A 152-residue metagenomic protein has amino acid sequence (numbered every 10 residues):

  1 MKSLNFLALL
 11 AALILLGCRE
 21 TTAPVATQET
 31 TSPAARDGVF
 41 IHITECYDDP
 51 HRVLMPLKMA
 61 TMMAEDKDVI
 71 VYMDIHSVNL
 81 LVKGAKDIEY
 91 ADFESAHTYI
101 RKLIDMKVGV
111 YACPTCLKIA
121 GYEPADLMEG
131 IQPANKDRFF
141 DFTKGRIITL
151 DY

Functional and structural regions predicted by a protein language model:
M1-L7: Bacterial N-terminal signal peptides that target proteins for export
I14-G17: C-terminal motif of bacterial Sec signal peptides marking the signal peptidase cleavage site
R19-T21: Bacterial signal peptide processing site
A34, I41-L54, L81-A85: Short, glycine-rich nucleotide/cofactor-binding loops
R52-K67: Histidine-anchored nucleotide/phosphate-binding helix
A60, V69-H76, Y111-P114: Short internal beta-strands
D87-K118: A glycine-rich helix N-cap at a beta->alpha junction
E129-Y152: C-terminal partner/receptor-binding element of secreted or periplasmic proteins
